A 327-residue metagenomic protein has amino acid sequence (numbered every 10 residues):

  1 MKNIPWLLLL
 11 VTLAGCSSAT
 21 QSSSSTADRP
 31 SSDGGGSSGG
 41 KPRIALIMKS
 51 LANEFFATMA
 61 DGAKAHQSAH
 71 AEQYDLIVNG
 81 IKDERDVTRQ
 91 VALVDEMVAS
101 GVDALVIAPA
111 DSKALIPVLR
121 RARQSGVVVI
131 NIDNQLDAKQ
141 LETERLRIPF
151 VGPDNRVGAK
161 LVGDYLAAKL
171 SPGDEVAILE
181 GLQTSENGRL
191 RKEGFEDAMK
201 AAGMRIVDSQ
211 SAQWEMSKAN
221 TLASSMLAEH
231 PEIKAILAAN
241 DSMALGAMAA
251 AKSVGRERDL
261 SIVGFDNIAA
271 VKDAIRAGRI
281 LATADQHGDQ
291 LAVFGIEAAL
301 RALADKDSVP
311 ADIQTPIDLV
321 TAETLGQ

Functional and structural regions predicted by a protein language model:
T12-G15: C-terminal motif of bacterial Sec signal peptides marking the signal peptidase cleavage site
S17-S18, S25-G34, G40, L179 (+5 more regions): Hinge/cleft segment of the Venus flytrap/periplasmic-binding protein
R43-G62, H66, H70, I77-V91 (+6 more regions): Extracytoplasmic "Venus flytrap"
I44, Q90, F150-V176, A219 (+2 more regions): Hydrophobic alpha-helical segments within soluble ligand-binding/sensing domains
F55-H70, G158-V162, E186-R205, L222 (+3 more regions): Short, solvent-exposed amphipathic alpha-helices that sit in or adjacent to ligand/effector-binding or catalytic
V87-D103, N220-E232: Short, well-structured alpha-helical segments in soluble
I107-Q124, F195, D208, A212-D273: Hydrophobic alpha-helical
S112, P117-V157, A168, E175 (+3 more regions): Flexible loop/hinge segments that line or gate small-molecule binding clefts
